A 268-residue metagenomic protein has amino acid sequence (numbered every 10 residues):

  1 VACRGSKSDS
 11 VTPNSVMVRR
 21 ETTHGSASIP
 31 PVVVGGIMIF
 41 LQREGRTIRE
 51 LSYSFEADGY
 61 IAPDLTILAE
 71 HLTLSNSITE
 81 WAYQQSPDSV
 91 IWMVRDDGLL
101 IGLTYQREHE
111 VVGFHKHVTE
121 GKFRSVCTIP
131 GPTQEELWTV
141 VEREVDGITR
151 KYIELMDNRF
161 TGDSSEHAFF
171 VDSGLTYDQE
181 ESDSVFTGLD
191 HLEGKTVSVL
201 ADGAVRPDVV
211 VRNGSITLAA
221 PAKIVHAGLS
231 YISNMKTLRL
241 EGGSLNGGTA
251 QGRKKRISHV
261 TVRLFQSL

Functional and structural regions predicted by a protein language model:
A2, S8-A27, V33-I37, Q42-L268: Beta-sheet repeat architectures centered on beta-propellers
